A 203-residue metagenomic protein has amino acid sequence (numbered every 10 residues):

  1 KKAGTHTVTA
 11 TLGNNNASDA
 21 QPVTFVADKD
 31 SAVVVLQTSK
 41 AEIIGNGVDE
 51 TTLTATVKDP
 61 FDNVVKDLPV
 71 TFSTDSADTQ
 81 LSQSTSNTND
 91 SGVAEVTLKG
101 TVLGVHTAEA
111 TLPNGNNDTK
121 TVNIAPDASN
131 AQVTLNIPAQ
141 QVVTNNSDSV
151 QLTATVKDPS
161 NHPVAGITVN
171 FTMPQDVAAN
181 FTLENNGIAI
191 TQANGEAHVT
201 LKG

Functional and structural regions predicted by a protein language model:
K1-G203: The feature marks long extracellular or luminal low-complexity segments
